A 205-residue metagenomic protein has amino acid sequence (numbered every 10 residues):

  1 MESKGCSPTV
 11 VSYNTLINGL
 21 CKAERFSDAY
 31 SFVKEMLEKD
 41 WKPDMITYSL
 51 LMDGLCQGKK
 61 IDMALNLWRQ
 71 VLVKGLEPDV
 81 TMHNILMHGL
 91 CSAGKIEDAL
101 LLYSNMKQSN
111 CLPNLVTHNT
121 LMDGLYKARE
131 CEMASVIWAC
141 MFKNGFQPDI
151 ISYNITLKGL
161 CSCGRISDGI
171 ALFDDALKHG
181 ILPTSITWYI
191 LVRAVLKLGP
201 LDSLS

Functional and structural regions predicted by a protein language model:
T9-N14, N18, A29, K34 (+19 more regions): Pentatricopeptide repeat
A128, T156-C163, A176: Short, conserved recognition motifs on repeat-domain binding surfaces
D174-L182, L196-G199: TPR/TPR-like (Sel1-like) alpha-helical repeat modules
